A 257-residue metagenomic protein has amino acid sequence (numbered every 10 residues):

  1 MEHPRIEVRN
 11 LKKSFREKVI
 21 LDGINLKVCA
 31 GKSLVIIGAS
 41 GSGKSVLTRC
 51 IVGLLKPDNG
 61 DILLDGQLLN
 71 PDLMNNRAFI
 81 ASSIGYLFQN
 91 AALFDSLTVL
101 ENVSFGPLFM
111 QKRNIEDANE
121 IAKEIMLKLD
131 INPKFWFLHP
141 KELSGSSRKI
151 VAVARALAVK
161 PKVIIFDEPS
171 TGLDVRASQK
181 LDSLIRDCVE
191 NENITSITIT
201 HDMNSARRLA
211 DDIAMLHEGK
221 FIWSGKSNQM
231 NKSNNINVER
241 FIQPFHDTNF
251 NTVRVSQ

Functional and structural regions predicted by a protein language model:
V52: Helix-to-loop junction immediately C-terminal to a conserved catalytic motif
L69-G85, M230-S233: ABC ATPase NBD coupling module
E116-K134: Conserved ABC ATPase "signature" region
H139-L143, S147: Conserved ABC ATPase signature
K160: Conserved catalytic motifs of ABC-family nucleotide-binding domains
I164-D167: Catalytic Walker B motif of ABC-type/P-loop ATPase nucleotide-binding domains
